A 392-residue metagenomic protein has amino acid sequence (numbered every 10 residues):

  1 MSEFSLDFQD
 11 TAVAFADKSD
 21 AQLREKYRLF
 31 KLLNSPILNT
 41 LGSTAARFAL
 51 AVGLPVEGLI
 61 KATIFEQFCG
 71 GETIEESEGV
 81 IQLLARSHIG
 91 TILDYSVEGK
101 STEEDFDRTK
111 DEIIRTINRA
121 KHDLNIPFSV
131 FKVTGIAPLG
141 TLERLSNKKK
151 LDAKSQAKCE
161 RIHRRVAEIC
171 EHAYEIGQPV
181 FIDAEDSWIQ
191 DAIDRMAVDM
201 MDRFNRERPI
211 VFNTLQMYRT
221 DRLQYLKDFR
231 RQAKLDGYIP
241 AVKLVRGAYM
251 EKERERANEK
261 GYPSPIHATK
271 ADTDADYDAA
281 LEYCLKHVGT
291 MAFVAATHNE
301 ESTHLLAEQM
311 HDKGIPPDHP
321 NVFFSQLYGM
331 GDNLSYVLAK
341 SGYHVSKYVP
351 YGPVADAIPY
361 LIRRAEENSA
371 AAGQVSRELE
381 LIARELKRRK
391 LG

Functional and structural regions predicted by a protein language model:
M1-G392: Positively charged, amphipathic and often flexible ligand-engagement surfaces
